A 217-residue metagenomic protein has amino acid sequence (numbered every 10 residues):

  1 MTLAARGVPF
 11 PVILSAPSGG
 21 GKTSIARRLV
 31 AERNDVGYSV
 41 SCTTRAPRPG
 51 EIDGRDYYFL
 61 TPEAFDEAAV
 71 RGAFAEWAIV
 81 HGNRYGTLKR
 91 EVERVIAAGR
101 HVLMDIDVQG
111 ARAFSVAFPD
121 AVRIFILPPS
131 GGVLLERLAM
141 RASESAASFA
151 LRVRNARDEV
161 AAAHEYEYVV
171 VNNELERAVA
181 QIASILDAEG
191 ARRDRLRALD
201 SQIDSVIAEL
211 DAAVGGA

Functional and structural regions predicted by a protein language model:
M1-V12, N34: Extreme N-terminal, non-catalytic leader segments that precede Walker-type/kinase nucleotide-binding cores
S15-P17: P-loop (Walker A) phosphate-binding loop of NTP-binding proteins
K22: Conserved lysine of the Walker
I25-A26: Post-Walker A alpha-helix
A31-S39: Post-Walker A helix-loop "phosphate-sensing" segment adjacent to the P-loop in P-loop NTPases
S41-V102, V108-R112: ATP-dependent small-molecule kinase phosphotransfer cores that center on conserved nucleotide phosphate-binding segments
V102-D107, A117-M140, V171-N172: Conserved phosphate-donor/acceptor-positioning beta-strand/loop module used by diverse small-molecule
A161-A217: NTP-dependent small-molecule kinase module
